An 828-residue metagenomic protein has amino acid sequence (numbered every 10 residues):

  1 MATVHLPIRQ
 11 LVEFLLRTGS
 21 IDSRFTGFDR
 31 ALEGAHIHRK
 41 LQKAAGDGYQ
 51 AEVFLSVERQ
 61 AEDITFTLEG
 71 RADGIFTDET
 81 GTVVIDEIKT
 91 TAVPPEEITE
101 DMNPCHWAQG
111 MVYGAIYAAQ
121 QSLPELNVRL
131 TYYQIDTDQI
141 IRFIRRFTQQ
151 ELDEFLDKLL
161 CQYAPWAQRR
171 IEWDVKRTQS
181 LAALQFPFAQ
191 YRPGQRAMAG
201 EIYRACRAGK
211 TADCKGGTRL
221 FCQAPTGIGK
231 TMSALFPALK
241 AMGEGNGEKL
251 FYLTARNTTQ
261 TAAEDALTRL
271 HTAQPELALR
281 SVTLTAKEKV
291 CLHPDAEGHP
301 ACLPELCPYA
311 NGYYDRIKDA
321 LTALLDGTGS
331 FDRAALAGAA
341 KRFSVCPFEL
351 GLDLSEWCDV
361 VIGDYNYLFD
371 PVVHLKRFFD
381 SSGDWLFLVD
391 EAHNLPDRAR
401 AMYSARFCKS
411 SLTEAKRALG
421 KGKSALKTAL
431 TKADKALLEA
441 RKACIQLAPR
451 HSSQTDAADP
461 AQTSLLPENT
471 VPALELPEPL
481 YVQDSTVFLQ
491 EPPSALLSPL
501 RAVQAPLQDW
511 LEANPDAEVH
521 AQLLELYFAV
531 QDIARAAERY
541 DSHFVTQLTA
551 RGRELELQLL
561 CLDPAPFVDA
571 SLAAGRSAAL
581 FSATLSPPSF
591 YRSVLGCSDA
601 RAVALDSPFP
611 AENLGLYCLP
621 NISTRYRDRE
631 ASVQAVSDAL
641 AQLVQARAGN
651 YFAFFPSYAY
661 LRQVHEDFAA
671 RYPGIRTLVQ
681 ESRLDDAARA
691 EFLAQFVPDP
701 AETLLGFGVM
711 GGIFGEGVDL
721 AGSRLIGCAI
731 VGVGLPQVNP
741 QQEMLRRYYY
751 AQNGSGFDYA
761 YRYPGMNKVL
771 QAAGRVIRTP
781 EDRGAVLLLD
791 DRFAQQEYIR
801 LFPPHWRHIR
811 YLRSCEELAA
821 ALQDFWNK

Functional and structural regions predicted by a protein language model:
M1-D78, T82, A108: Metal-dependent nuclease catalytic cores that hydrolyze phosphodiester bonds in DNA/RNA, characterized by
V57-E154: Mg2+/Mn2+-dependent nuclease catalytic core
W173-Q223: Conserved pre-motif I regulatory segment
T178, Q185, N246-V361, F369 (+6 more regions): A substrate-engagement module of RecA-like helicase motors
A234, T261, K341-V360, Y365-S498 (+3 more regions): Signature of the SF2 helicase/ATPase Hel1-core->accessory helical subdomain module
L336-V361, P371-F378, P506-S623, A631-Q634 (+3 more regions): A contiguous, basic/glycine-rich beta-loop/short-helix subdomain that forms a polymer-engagement track
P620-A631, S682-F793: Conserved RecA-like P-loop NTPase helicase motor core
P656-E681: Conserved helicase motor "Helicase C" RecA-like lobe of SF1/SF2 P-loop NTPases
